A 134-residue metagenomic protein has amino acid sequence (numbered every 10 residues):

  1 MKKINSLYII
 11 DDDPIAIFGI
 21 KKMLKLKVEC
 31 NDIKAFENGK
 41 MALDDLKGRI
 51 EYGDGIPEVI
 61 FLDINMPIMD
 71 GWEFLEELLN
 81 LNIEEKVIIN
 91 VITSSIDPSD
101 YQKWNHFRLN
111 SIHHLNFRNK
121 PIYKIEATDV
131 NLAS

Functional and structural regions predicted by a protein language model:
N5-L24: Conserved acidic segment of CheY-like receiver
K22-K27, K103, F107: Alpha-helical interaction/dimerization surfaces of two-component signaling modules
K27, V130-S134: C-terminal output/effector regions of signal-responsive regulators
A35-G48, G71: Helix N-cap/capping motif at the beta->alpha junctions
R49-G55, L79-E85: Conserved phosphotransfer cores of two-component systems
D63: Active-site residues of response regulator receiver
M66: Receiver (REC) domain active-site loop signature in two-component systems and cognate sites in sensor histidine kinases
E73, E85-N90, S95-N116, K124-A127: Alpha4 helix (beta4-alpha4-beta5 surface) of REC/receiver domains from two-component response regulators
